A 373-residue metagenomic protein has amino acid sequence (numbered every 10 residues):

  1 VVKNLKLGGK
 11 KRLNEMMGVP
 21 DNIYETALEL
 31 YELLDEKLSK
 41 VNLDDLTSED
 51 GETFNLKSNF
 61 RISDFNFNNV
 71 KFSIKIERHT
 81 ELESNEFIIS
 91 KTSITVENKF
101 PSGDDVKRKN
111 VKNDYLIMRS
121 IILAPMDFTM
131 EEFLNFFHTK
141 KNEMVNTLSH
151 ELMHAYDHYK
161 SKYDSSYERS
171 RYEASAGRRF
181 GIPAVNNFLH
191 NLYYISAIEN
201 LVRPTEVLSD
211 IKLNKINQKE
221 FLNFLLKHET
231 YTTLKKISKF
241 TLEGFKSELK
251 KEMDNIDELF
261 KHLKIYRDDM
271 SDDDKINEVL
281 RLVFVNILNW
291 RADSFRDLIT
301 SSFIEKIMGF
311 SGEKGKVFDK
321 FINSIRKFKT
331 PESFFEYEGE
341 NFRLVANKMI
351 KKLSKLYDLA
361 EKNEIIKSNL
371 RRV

Functional and structural regions predicted by a protein language model:
K3, L7-G8, L13-E15, E25 (+1 more regions): Proteolytic processing junctions in secreted/extracellular precursors, especially proprotein convertase/trypsin-like
M17-G103: Predominantly extracellular/secreted Zn2+-dependent metalloproteases
S73-N142, A155-H158: Active-site scaffold of zinc-dependent metalloenzymes
T147, E151-Y159: Catalytic glutamate of the conserved HExxH
H158-L189: Post-HEXXH active-site segment of zinc metalloproteases
F188-R203: Active-site metal-coordination segments of metallo-dependent hydrolases
P204-V373: Pan-zinc metallopeptidase signature
